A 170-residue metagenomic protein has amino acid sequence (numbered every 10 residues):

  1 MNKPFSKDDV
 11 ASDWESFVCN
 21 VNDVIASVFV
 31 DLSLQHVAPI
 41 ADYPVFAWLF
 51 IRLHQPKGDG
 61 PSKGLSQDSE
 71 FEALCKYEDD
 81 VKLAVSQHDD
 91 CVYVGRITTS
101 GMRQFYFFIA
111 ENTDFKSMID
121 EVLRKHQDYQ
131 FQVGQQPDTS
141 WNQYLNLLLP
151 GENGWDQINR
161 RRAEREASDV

Functional and structural regions predicted by a protein language model:
M1-V94, S100, A110-K116, Y144-G151 (+1 more regions): Charge-rich, low-complexity segments
M102-Q104, Q130: Extracellular structured ligand-interaction cores
T113-D128: Helical (often loop-to-helix) elements that flank the catalytic cores of nucleotide-handling enzymes
R124-P150, D156-I158: Conserved short beta-strand edge segments in small beta-sheet-based binding/regulatory domains
